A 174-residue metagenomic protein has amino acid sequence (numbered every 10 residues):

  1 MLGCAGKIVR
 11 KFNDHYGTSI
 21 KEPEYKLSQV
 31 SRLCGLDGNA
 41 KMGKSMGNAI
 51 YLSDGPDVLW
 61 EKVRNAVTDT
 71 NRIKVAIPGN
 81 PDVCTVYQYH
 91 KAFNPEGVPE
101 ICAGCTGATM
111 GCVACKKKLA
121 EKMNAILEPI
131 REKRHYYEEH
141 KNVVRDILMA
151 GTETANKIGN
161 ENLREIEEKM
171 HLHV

Functional and structural regions predicted by a protein language model:
L2, G6-V174: Conserved nucleotide- and phosphate/pyrophosphate-binding catalytic cores in adenylate/nucleotidyl-handling enzymes
